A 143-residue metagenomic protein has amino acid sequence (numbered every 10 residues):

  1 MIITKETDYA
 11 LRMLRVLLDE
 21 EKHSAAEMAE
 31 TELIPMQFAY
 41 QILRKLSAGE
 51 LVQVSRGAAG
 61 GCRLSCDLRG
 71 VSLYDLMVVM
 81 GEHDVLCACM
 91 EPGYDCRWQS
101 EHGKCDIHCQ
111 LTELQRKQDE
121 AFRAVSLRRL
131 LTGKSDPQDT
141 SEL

Functional and structural regions predicted by a protein language model:
I3-I34: N-terminal helix-turn-helix DNA-binding core of bacterial DNA-binding proteins
D8-L11, Y40, Y74: Non-catalytic, well-ordered alpha-helical scaffold segments
L14, L43-R44: Short, hydrophobic-biased segments on the C-terminal half of alpha helices that form "recognition helices"
A48-L51, V79: Residue cluster at the C-terminal edge of the helix-turn-helix DNA-binding motif
E50-S65: Beta-hairpin "wing" of winged helix-turn-helix
S65-L143: Non-DNA-binding regulatory cores of transcription-related proteins, predominantly C-terminal effector-binding
